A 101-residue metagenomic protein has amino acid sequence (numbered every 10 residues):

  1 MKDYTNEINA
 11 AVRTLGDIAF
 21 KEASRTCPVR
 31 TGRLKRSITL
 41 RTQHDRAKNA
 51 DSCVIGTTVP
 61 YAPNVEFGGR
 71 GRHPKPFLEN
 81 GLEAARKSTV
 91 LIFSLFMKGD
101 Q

Functional and structural regions predicted by a protein language model:
M1-Q101: Short, Lys/Arg-rich flexible segments
